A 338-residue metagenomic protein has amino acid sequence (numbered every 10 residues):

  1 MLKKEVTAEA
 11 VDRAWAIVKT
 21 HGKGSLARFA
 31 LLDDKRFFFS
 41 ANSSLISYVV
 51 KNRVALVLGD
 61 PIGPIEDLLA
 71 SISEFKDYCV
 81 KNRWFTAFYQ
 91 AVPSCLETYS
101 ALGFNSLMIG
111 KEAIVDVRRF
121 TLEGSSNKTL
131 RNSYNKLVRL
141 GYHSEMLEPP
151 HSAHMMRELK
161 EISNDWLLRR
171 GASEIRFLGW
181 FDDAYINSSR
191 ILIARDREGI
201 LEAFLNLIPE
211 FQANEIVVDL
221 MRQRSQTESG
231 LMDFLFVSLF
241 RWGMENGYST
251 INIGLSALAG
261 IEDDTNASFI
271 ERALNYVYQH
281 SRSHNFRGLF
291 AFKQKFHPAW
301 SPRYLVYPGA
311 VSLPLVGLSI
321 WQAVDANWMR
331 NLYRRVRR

Functional and structural regions predicted by a protein language model:
L2-D60, W84, F88-L107, R118-N132 (+4 more regions): A conserved beta-strand-loop-helix scaffold within acyl/acetyltransferase catalytic domains
I62-D67: Short, glycine-rich nucleotide/cofactor-binding loops
S71-I72: Inter-domain linker/hinge segments that demarcate the starts of reverse transcriptase and RNase H-type modules
